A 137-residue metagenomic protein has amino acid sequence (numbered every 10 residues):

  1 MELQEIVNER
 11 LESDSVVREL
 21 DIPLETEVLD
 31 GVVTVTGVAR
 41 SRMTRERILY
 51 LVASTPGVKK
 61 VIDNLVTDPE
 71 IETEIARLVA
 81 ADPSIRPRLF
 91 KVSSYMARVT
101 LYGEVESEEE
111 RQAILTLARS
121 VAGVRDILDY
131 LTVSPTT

Functional and structural regions predicted by a protein language model:
M1-T137: N-terminal targeting leaders
